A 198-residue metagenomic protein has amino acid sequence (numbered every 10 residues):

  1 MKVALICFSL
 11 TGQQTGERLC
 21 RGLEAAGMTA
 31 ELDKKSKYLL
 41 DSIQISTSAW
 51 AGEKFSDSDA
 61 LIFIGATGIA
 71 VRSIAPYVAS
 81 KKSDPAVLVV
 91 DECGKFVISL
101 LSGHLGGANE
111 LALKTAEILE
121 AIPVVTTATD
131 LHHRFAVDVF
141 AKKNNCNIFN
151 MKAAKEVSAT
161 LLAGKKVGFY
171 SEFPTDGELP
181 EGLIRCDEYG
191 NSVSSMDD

Functional and structural regions predicted by a protein language model:
M1-L61, P76-A86, V90-D198: SAM-dependent methyltransferases
F63-T67: Short His-Asn-centered micro-motif
V71: Phosphate- and other anionic-substrate recognition elements at nucleic-acid/protein interfaces
